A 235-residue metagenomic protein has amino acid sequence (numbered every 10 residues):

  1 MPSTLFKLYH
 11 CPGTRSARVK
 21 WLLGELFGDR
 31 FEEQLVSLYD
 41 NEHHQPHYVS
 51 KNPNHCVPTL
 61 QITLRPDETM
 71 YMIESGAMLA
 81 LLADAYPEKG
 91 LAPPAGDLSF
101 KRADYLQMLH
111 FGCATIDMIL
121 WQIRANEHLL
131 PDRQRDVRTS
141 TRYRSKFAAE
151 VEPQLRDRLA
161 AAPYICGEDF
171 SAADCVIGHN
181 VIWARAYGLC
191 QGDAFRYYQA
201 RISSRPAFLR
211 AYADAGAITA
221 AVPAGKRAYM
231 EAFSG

Functional and structural regions predicted by a protein language model:
M1-F6, R227-G235: Eukaryotic N-terminal low-complexity, Ser/Thr- and Lys/Arg-rich leader segments that predominantly function as
P2-R138: GST-like domain detector, emphasizing the conserved glutathione-binding G-site in the N-terminal thioredoxin-like
L22, A83, N180-V181, Y212: Active-site-flanking alpha-helical
L26, R205-P206: Acidic-histidine catalytic/liganding microenvironments
S50, S204, A213-D214: Phosphate-coordinating loops and pocket residues in cytosolic domains that bind phosphorylated ligands
K89-A95, I119-Q122, Y164-E168, L209-A213 (+1 more regions): Short, hydrophobic secondary-structure boundary micro-motifs
F100, M108, G112-S204: GST-like fold's C-terminal all-alpha helical module
Y198, D214-A215: Exported/periplasmic ABC-transporter solute-binding proteins
